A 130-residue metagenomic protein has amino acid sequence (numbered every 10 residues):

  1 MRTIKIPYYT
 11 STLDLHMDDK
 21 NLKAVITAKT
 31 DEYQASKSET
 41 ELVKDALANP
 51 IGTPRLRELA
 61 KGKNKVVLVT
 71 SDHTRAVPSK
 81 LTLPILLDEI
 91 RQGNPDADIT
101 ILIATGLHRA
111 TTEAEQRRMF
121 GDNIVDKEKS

Functional and structural regions predicted by a protein language model:
M1-S130: Metallocofactor- and cofactor-centric catalytic cores in central/energy metabolism, strongly enriched
